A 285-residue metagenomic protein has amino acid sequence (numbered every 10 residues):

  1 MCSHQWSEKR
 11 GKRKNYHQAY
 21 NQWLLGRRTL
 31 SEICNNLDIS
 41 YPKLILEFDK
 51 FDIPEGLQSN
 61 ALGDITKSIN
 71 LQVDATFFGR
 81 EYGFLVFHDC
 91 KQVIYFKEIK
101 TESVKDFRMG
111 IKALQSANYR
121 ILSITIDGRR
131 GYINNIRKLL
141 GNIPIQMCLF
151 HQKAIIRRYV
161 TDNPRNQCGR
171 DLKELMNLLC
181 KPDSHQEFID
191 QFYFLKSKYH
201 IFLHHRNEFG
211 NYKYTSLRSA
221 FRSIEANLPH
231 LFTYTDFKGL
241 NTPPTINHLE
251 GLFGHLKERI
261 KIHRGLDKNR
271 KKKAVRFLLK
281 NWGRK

Functional and structural regions predicted by a protein language model:
M1-R10: Basic, low-complexity segments
S3-H4, R80, L122, I126-I133 (+1 more regions): Acidic/histidine-rich catalytic cores and adjacent linkers of DNA breakage/strand-transfer/modification proteins
S7, I39-R130, N134-N135, L139-N142 (+2 more regions): RNase H-like nuclease fold core
K12-R28: Short, amphipathic alpha-helical "recognition" segments used to contact nucleic acids or chromatin
R13, R27, T101-R108, I126-R130 (+3 more regions): Short, amphipathic alpha-helical segments
E32-L37: Short alpha-helical "recognition helix" segments of helix-turn-helix
I124-K173: Conserved beta-strand -> loop -> alpha-helix junction used to position metal-binding or nucleic-acid-contacting
